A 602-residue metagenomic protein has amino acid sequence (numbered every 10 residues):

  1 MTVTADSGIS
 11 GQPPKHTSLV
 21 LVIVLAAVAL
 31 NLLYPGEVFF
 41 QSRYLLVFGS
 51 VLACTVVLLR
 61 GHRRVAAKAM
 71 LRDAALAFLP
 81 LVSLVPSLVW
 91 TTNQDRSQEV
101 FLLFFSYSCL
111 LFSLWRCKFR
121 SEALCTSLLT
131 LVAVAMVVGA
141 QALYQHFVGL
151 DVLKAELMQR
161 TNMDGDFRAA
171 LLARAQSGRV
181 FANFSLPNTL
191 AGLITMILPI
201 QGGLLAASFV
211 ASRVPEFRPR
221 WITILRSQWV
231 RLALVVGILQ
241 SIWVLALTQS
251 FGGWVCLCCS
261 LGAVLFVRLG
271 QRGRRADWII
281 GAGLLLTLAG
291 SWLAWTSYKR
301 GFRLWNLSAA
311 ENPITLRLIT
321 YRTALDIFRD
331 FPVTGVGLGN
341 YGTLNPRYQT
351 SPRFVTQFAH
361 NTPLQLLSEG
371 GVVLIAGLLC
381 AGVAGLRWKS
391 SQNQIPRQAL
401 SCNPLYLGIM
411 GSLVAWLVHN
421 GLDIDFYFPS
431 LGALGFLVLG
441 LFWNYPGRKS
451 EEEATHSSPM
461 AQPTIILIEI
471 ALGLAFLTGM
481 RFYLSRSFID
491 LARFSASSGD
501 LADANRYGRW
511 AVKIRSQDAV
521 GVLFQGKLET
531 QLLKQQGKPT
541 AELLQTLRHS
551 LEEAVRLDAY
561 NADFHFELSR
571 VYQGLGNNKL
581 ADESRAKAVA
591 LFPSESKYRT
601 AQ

Functional and structural regions predicted by a protein language model:
T2-P35, Y44-L58, L81-V89, E99-S113 (+5 more regions): Alpha-helical transmembrane segments of multi-pass inner-membrane proteins
V38-L46, K68-L71, S97: Interfacial loop-to-helix junctions that mark the boundaries of transmembrane helices in multi-pass membrane
C54-K68: Canonical alpha-helical transmembrane segments
L150, K154, L186, L318-Q357 (+2 more regions): TM-adjacent membrane-interface loops and short helices in multi-pass inner/ER membrane proteins
T161-F167, R179-N183, P219-W221, L257-L261 (+4 more regions): Flexible juxtamembrane loops connecting transmembrane helices in multi-pass membrane enzymes that build or modify
F217-T223, P446-Q462: Flexible interhelical linker loops that connect adjacent transmembrane helices in multi-pass membrane transporters
A454-I466, A471-S487, A554: TPR-adjacent "capping" and linker segments in tetratricopeptide-repeat scaffold/adaptor proteins
E469, G473, F488-Q602: C-terminal luminal/periplasmic domains and tails of membrane-associated envelope-modifying transferases
